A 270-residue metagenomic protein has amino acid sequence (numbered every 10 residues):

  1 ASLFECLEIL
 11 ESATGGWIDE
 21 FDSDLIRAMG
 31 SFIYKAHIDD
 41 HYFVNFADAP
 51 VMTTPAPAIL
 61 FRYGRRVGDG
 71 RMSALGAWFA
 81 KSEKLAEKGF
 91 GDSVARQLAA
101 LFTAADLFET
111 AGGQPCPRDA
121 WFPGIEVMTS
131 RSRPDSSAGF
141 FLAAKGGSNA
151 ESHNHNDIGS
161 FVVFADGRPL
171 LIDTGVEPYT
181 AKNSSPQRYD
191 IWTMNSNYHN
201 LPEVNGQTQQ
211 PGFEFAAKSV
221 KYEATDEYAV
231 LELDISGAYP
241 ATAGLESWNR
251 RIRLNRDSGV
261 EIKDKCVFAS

Functional and structural regions predicted by a protein language model:
S2-L170, E223-A224: Carbohydrate-active enzyme catalytic cores, enriched for enzymes that act on polyanionic acidic polysaccharides
D106-S270: Non-catalytic C-terminal accessory modules of carbohydrate-active enzymes
